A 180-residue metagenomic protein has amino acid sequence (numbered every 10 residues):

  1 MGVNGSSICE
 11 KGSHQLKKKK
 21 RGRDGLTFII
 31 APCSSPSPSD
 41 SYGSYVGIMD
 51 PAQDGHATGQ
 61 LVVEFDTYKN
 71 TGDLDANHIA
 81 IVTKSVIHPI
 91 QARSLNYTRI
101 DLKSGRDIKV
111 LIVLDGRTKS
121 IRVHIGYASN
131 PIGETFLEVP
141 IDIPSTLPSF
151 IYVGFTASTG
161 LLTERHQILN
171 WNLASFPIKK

Functional and structural regions predicted by a protein language model:
M1-K180: Polar, low-complexity loop segments and adjacent catalytic/binding residues used for recognizing and processing sugar
